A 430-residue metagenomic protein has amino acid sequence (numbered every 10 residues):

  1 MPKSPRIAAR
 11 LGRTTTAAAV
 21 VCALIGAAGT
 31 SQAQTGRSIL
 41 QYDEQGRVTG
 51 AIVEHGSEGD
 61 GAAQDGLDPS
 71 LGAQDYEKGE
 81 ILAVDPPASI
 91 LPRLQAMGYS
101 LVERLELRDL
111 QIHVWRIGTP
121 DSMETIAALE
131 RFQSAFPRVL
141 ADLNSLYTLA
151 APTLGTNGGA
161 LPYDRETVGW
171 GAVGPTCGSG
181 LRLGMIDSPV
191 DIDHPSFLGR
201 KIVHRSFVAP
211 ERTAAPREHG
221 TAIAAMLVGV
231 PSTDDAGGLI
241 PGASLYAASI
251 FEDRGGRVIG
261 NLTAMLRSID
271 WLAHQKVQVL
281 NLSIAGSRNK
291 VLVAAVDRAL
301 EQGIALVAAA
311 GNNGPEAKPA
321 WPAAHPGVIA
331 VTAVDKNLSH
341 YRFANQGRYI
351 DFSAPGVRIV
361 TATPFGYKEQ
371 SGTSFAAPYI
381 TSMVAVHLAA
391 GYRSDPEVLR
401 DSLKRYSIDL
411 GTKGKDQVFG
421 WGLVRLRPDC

Functional and structural regions predicted by a protein language model:
T15-A27: Bacterial N-terminal signal peptides
G29-A33: Sec/Tat signal peptide C-region and signal peptidase I cleavage site
T35-A150, Q278-V279: Inhibitory N-terminal propeptides of secreted protease zymogens
Q111-I112, M123, A127-R182, S188-V190 (+2 more regions): Protease zymogen maturation seam
A172-L183, P189-V203, P210-N261, L300 (+3 more regions): Subtilisin-like serine protease catalytic core
I186, P195-F197, I202-H204, A333-S374 (+2 more regions): Catalytic-core environment of secreted peptidases
L227, I250, G356-D429: Hydrolase catalytic cores
I250-H325, N337-H340, Q346, F365-A377 (+1 more regions): Substrate-binding/access-modulating region of protease and related hydrolase catalytic domains
